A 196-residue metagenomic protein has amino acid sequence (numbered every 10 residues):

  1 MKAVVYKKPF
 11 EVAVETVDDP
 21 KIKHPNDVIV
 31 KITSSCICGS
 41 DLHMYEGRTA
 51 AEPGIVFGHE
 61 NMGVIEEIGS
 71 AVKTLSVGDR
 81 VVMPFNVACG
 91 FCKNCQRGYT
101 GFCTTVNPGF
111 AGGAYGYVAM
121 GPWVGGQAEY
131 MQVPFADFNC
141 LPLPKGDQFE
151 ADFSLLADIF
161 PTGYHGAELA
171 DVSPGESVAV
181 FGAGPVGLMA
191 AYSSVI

Functional and structural regions predicted by a protein language model:
M1, N26, G175-E176: Nucleotide donor/acceptor-binding cores
A3-Y6: A short beta-strand micro-motif
K8-F10, H24: Residue-level recognition of beta-strand termini and adjacent short loop/turns
E11-D19: Short glycine/threonine/proline-enriched tight-turn/helix- or strand-capping micro-motif at secondary-structure
D18-S35, E46-Q96, G101, W123-V124 (+1 more regions): Glycine-rich beta-strand-centered segment in the early N-terminal region that forms part of a ligand/cofactor-binding
C38, P84-A151: Cysteine-cluster motifs in flexible loop/terminal segments that predominantly coordinate metals
S40-Y45: Cytochrome P450 core scaffold surrounding the K-helix E-X-X-R motif and the conserved "meander" helix-loop region
R80, P142, D147-I196: Mid-domain Rossmann-like dinucleotide-binding core that forms the NAD(H)/NADP(H) cofactor-binding site
